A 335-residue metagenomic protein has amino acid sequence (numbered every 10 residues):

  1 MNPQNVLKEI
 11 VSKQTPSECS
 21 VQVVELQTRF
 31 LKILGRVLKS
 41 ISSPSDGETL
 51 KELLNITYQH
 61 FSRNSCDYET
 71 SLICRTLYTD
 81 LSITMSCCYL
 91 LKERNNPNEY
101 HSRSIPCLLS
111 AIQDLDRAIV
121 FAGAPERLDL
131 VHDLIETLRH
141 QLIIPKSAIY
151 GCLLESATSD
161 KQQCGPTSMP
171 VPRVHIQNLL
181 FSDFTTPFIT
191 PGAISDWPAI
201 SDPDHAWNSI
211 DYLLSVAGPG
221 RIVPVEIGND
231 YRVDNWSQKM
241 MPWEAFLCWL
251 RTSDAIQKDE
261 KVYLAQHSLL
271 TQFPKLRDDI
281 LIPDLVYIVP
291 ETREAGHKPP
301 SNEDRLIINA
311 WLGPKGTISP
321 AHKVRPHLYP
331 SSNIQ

Functional and structural regions predicted by a protein language model:
M1-Q335: N-terminal accessory scaffold of Fe(II)-dependent oxygenases
